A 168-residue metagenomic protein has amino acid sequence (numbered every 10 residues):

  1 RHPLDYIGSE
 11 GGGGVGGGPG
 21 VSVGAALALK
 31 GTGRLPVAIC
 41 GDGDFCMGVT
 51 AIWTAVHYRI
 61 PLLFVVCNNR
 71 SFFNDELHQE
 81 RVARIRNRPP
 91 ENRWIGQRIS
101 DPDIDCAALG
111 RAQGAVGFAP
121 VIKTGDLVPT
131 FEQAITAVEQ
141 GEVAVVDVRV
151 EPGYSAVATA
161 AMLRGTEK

Functional and structural regions predicted by a protein language model:
R1-K168: Thiamine diphosphate
